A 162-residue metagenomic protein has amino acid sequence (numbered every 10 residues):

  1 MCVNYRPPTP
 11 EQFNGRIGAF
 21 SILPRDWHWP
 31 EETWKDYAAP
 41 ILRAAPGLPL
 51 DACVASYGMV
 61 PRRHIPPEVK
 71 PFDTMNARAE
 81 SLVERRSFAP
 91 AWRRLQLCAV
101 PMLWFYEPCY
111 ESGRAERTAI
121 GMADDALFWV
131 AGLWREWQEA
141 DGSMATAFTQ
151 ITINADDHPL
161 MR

Functional and structural regions predicted by a protein language model:
M1-R162: Short linear sequence motif anchored by a di-proline
